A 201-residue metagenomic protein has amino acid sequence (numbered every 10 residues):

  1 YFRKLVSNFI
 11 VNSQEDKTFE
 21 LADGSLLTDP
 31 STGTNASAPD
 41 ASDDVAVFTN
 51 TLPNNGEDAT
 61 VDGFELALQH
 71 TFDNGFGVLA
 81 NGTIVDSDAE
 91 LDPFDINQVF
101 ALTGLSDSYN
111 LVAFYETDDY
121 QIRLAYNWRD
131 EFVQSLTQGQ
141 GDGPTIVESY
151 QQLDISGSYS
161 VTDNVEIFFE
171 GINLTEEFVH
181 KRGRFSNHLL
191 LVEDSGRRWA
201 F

Functional and structural regions predicted by a protein language model:
F2-R3, F19, G24-T137, T175: Gram-negative outer-membrane beta-barrel transporters
L5, N12, W128-T137, S158-F201: C-terminal beta-signal and adjacent terminal beta-strands/loops of Gram-negative outer-membrane beta-barrel proteins
F9, G77-L79, V112, Q121-R123 (+3 more regions): Residue-level detector of the transmembrane beta-barrel scaffold of outer-membrane proteins
S13-F19: C-terminal regions of RecA-like/P-loop NTPase motor modules
N54-E57, P144-V147, L190-V192: Outer-membrane beta-barrel proteins
A59-V61, S106, Y150-Q151, G196-R198: Membrane-spanning beta-strands of outer-membrane beta-barrel proteins
L66, I155-S158: Short, basic/aromatic-rich helical patch in the C-terminal catalytic core of site-specific tyrosine
L136-T145: Short, surface-exposed loop/helix-turn segments at secondary-structure junctions that function as lids/hinges flanking
